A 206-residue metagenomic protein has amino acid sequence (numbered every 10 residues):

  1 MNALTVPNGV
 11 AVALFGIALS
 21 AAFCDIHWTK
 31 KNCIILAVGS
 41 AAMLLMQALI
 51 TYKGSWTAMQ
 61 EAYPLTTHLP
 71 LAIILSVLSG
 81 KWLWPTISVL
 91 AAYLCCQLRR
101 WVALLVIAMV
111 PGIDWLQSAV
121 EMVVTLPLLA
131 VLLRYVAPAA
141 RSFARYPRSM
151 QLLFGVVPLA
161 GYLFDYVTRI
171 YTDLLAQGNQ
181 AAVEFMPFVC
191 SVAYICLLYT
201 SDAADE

Functional and structural regions predicted by a protein language model:
M1-A13: Hydrophobic transmembrane alpha-helical segments in integral membrane proteins
N8, V38, E121, G155-V156 (+1 more regions): Hydrophobic H-region at the start of alpha-helical membrane spans
L14-N32, M46-A176: Juxtamembrane segments at transmembrane-helix boundaries in multi-pass signal-transduction membrane proteins
K30-A42: Loop-to-helix transition at the N-terminal end of transmembrane alpha-helices
A181-M186: Hydrophobic alpha-helical transmembrane segments
P187-L198: Alpha-helical membrane-embedded segments
Y199-D205: Conserved small/polar residues in nucleotide/adenosyl-binding loops
